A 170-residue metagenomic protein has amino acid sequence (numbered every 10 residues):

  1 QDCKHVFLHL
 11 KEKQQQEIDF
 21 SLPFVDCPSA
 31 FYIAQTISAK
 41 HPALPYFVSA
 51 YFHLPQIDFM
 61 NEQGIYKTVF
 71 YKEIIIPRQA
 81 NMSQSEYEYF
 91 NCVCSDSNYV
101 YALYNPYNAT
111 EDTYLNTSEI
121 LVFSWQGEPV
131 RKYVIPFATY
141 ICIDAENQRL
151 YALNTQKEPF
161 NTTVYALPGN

Functional and structural regions predicted by a protein language model:
Q1-N170: Eukaryotic scaffold repeat domains enriched in small/polar residues
